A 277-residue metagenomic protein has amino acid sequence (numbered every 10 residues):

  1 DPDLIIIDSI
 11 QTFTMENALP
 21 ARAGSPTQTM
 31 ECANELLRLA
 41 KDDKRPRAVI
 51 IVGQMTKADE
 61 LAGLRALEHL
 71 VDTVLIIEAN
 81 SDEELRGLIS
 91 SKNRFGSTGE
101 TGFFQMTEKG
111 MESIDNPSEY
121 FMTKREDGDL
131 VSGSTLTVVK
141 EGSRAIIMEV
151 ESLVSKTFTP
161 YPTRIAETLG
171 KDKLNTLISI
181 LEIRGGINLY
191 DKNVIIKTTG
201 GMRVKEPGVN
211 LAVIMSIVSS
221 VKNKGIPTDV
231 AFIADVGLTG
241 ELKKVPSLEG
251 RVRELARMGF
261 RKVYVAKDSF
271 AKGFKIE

Functional and structural regions predicted by a protein language model:
D1-L4, I10-V52, T56-E277: Peripheral, non-AAA+ core regions of ATP-driven protein-machinery
